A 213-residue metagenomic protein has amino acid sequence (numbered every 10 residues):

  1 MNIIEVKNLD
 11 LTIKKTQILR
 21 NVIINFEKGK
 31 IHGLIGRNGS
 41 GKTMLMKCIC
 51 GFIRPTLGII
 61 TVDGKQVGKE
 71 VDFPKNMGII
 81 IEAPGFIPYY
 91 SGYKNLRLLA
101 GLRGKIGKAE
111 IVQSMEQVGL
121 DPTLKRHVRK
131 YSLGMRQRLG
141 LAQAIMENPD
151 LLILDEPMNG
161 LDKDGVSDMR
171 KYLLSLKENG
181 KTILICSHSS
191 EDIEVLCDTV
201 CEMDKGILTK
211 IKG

Functional and structural regions predicted by a protein language model:
I35-R37: The feature captures the beta-strand-to-loop junction immediately N-terminal to the Walker
C50: Helix-to-loop junction immediately C-terminal to a conserved catalytic motif
G58-F73: Conserved ABC transporter NBD signature motif
R97, K108-T123: Conserved ABC ATPase "signature" region
L152-E156: Catalytic Walker B motif of ABC-type/P-loop ATPase nucleotide-binding domains
